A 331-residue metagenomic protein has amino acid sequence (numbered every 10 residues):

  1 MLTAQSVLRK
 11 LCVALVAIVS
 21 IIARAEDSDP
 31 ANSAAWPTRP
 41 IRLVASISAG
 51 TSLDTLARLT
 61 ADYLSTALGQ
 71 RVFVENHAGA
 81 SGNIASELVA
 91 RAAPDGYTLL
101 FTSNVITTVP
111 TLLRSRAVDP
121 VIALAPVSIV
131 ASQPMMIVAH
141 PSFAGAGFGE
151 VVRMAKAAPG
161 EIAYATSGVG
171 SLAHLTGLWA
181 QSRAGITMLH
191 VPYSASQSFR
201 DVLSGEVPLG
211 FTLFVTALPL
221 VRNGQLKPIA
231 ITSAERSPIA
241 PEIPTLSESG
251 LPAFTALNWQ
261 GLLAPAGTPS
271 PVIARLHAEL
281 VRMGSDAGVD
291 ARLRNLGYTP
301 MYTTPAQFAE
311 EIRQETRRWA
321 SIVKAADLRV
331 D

Functional and structural regions predicted by a protein language model:
M1-T38, D331: Short, low-complexity disordered leader/linker segments with a strong preference for bacterial N-terminal type II
A25-I122, E161, I186-P208, L220 (+2 more regions): N-terminal (or domain-start) structured segment
W36-P40, R183, S270-D331: An extracytoplasmic/periplasmic, membrane-proximal ligand-sensing/linker region
N76, S81, L88, A93-G96 (+9 more regions): Conserved functional loop/turn residues at catalytic and ligand-binding sites
R91-G96, T111-Q197, L246, W259-R292: Hinge/capping helix and adjacent helix->loop/strand transition within the periplasmic-binding protein
F101-I106, S194-A195, T212-A217, T232-A234 (+2 more regions): Beta->alpha turn/N-cap motifs
S132, A217-S285, R317: C-terminal lobe and pocket-closing loops of periplasmic/extracytoplasmic Venus-flytrap solute-binding proteins
